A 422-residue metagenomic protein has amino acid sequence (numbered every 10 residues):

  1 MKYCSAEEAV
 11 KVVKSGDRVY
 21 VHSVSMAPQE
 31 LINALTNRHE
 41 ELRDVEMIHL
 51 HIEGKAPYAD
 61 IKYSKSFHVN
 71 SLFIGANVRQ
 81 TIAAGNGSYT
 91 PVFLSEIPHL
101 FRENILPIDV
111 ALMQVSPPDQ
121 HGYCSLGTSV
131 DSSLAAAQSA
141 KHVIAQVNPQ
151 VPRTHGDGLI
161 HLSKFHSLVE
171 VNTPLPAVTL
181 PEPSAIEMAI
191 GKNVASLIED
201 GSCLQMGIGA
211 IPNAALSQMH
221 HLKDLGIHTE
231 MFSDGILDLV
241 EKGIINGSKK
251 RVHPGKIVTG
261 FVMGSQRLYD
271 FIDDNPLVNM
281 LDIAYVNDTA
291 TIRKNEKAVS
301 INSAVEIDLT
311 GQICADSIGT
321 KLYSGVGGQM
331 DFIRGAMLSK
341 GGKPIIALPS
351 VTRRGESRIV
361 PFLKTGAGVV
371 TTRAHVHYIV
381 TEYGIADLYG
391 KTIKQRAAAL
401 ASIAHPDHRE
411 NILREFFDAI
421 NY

Functional and structural regions predicted by a protein language model:
M1-Y422: Conserved alpha/beta enzyme-core scaffold
